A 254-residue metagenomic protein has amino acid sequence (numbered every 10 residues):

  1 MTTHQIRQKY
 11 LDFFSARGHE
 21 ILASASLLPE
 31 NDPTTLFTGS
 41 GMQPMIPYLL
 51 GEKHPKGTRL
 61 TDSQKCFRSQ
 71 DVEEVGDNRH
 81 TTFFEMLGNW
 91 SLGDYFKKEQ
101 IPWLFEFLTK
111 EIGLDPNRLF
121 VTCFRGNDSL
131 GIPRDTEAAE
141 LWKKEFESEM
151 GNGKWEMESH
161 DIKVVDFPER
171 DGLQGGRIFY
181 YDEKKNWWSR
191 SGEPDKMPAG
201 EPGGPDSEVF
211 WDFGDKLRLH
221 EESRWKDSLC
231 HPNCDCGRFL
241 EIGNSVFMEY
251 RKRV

Functional and structural regions predicted by a protein language model:
M1-V254: Structured aminoacyl-transfer and RNA-binding surfaces used for tRNA recognition/handling in the translation apparatus
